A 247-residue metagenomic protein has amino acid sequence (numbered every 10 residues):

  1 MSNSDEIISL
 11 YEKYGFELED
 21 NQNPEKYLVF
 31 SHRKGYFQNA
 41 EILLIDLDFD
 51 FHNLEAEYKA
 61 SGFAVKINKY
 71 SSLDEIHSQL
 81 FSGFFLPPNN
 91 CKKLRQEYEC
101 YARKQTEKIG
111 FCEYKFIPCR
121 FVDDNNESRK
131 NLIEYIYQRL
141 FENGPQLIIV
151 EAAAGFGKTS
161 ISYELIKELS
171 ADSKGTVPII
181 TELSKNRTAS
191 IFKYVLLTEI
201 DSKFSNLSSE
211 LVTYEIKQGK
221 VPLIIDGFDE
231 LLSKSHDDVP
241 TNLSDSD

Functional and structural regions predicted by a protein language model:
M1-S4, N126-E127: Charge-enriched interaction surfaces
N3-E12: Amphipathic alpha-helical segments
E12-G15, N23-E25, H32-D247: P-loop NTPase signaling cores
